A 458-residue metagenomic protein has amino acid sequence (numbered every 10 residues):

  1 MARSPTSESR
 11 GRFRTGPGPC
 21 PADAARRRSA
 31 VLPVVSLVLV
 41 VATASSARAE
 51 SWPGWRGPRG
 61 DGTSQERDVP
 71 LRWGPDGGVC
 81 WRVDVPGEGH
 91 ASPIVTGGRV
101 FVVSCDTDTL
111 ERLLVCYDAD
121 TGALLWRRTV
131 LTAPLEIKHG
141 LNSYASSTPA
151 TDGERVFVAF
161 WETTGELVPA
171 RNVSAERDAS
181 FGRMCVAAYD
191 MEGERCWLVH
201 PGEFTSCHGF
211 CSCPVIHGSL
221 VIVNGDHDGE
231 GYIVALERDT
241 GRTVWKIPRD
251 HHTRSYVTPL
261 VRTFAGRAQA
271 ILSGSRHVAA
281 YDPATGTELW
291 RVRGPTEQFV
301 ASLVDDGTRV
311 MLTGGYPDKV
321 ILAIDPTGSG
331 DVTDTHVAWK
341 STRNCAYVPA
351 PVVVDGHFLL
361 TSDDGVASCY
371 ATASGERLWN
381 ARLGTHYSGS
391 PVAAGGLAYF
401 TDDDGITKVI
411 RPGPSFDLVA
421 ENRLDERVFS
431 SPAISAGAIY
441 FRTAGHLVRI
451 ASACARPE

Functional and structural regions predicted by a protein language model:
M1-R28: N-terminal secretory signal peptides that target proteins for export/translocation
G16, A30-L32, A188, A280: Intrinsically disordered, low-complexity polar segments enriched in Ser/Thr/Pro and acidic
G18, A42-A44: Intrinsic disorder/low-complexity segments in short proteins, especially the signal peptide and propeptide regions
P33-A42: Bacterial N-terminal signal peptides
A47-E458: Noncatalytic, solvent-exposed loop/strand surfaces of beta-propeller-type extracellular/periplasmic domains
